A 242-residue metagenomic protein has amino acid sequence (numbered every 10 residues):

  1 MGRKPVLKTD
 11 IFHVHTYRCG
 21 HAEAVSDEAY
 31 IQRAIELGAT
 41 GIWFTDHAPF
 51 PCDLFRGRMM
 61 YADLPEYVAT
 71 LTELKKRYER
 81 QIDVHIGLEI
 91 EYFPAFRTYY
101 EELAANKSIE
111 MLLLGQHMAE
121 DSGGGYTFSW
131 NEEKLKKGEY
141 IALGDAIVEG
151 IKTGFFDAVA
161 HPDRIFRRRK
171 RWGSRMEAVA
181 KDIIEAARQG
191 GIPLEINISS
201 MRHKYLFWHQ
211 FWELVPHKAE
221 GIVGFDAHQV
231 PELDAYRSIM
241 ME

Functional and structural regions predicted by a protein language model:
M1-T16, D27, R171-E242: Charged catalytic cores and adjacent phosphate/nucleic-acid-binding surfaces used for phosphate/nucleic-acid chemistry
G2-V6, C19-G20, D27, I35 (+1 more regions): Extended recognition/assembly regions associated with phosphoester-bond processing machinery
K8-H13, G41-W43, D83-G87, E110-L113 (+3 more regions): Structural preference for beta-strand elements that scaffold enzyme active sites
T9-G20, F44-P49, V159-D163, A227: Histidine-centered catalytic micro-motifs
H15, A48, E89-E91, H117-A119 (+3 more regions): Catalytic metal-binding/acid-base residues of hydrolase active sites
R18, P51-D53, P94-A95, F166-K170 (+1 more regions): Short, solvent-exposed loop/turn segments at secondary-structure junctions
A29-T45: Catalytic domains of carbohydrate-active enzymes, especially glycoside hydrolases
R56-R58, A62-G190: Extended substrate/RNA-proximal surfaces in nucleic-acid metabolism proteins
